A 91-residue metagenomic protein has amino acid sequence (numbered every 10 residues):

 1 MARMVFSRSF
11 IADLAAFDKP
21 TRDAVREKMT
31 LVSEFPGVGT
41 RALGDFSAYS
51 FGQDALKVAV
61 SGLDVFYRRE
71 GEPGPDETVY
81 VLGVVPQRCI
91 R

Functional and structural regions predicted by a protein language model:
M1, A12-A15, D23, A55-R91: Enriched for short, Lys/Arg-rich terminal
M1-M4, M29: Detector for methionine-enriched segments
V5, F17-P20: Residue-level signal for short amphipathic helical patches enriched in basic/charged and nearby hydrophobic residues
L14, D18, M29: Short amphipathic alpha-helical/adjacent loop interface patches that line ligand and macromolecule-binding sites
K19-R22, E34-V38, L63: Generic structural signal for secondary-structure transition and capping sites
R26-P36, P73, T78: A short beta-strand-loop micro-motif that forms or neighbors metal/cofactor- and ligand-binding patches at active-site
L31-A59: A short, surface-exposed loop/turn module that caps and links secondary-structure elements
